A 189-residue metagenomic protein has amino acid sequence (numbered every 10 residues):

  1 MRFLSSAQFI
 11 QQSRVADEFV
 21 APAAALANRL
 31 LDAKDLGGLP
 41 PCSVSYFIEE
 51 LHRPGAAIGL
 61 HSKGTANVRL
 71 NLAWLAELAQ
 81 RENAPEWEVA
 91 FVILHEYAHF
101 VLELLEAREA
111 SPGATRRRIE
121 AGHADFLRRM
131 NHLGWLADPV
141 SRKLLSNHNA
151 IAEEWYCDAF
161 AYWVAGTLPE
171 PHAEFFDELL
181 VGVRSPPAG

Functional and structural regions predicted by a protein language model:
M1-F3: Low-complexity, glycine/serine/proline-rich disordered segments that function as export/translocation leaders
S5-Q11, L36-G189: Active-site-flanking segments in enzyme catalytic domains
V15-P40: Zn2+-dependent metallopeptidase catalytic core
